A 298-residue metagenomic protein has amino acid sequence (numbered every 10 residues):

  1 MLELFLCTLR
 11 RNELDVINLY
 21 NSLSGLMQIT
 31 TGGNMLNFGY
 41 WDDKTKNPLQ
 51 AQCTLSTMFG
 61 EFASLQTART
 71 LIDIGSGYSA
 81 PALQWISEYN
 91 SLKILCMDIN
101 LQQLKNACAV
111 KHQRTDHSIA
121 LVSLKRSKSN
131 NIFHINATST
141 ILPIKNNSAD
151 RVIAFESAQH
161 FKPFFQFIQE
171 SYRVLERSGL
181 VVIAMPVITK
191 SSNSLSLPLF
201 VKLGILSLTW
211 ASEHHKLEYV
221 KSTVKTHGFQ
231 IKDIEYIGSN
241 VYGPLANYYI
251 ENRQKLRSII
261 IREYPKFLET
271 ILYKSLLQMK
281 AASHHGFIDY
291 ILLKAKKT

Functional and structural regions predicted by a protein language model:
M1-I29: N-terminal auxiliary segments of SAM/dcSAM-dependent transferases
N18-F62: Class I SAM-dependent transferase core
T70-I74, Y78-I141: Class I SAM-dependent methyltransferase SAM/SAH-binding core
T140-V152: A short acidic, Gly/Pro-enriched loop at the edge of an enzyme's catalytic core that lines a small-molecule cofactor
F165-L180: A short glycine-rich, Lys/Arg-flanked "PGG" loop and its adjoining helix->strand segment in the class I
I183-M185: Acidic carboxylate diad motif detector
V187-A211: Short, glycine-/aromatic-enriched active-site segment of Class I SAM-dependent methyltransferases
I205-F287: Substrate-binding/catalytic lobe of Class I Rossmann-like enzymes that use SAM or dcSAM, i.e., the mid-to-C-terminal
